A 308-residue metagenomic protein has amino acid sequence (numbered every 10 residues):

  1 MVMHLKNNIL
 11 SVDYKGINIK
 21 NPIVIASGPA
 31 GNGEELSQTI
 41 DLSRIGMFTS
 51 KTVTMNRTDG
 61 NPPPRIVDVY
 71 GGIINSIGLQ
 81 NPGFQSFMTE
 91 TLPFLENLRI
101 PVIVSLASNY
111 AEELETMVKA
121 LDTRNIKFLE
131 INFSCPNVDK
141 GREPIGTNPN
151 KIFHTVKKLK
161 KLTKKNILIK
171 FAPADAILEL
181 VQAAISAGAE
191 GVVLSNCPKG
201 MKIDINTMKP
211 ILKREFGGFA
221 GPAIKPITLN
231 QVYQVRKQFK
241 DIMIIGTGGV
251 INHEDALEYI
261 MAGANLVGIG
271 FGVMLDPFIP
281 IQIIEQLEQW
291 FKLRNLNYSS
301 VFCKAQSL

Functional and structural regions predicted by a protein language model:
M1-V102, S108-N109, I283: N-terminal capping/small domains of soluble enzymes
N18-V24, L98-V104, L162-A172, K237-T247: Short beta-strand/loop segments at the ligand-binding rim of alpha/beta enzyme cores
I25, F48, F87, V104 (+4 more regions): Conserved, mostly hydrophobic/aromatic
E34-T39, E112-T123, A174-A187, V235-F239 (+1 more regions): Catalytic cores of alpha/beta
S50-M55, N132-N137, G191-M201, G249-V250 (+1 more regions): Glycine-rich phosphate-binding active-site loops on the catalytic face of alpha/beta enzymes
G60-G71, I203-G217, I260, L266 (+1 more regions): C-terminal helical cap(s) of enzyme catalytic domains, especially alpha/beta-barrels
I73-I74, P136-N150, L180-I242: Glycine/Thr-rich beta-alpha phosphate-binding loop at enzyme active sites
L106-T163, F171, V181-E190, S195-N196: Conserved alpha/beta-domain cores
